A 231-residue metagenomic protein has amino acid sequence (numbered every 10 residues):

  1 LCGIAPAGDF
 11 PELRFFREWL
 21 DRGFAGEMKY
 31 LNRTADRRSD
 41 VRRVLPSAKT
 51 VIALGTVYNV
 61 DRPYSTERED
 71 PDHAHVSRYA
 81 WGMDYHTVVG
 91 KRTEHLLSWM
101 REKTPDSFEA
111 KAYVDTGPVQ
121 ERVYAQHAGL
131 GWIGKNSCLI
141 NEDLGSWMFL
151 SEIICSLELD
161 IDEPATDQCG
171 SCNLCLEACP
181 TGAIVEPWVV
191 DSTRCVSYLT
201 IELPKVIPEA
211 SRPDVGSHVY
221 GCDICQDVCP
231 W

Functional and structural regions predicted by a protein language model:
L1-Q168, I207: Auxiliary alpha/beta "docking" domains used to position bulky ligands
A7, L174-S197, P204, H218-Y220 (+1 more regions): Iron-sulfur cluster-binding cysteine motifs and their immediate structural context in ferredoxin-like electron-transfer
I161-G170, R212-C222: Immediate flanking context of iron-sulfur cluster ligation sites
T166, T200-P213: Short helix/strand-bridging catalytic loops that position acidic/His residues to coordinate divalent metals and engage
